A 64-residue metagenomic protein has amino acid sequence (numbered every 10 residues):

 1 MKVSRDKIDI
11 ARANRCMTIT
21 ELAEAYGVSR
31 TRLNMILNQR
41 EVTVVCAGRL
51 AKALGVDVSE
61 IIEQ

Functional and structural regions predicted by a protein language model:
M1-E21, A25: A short, Lys/Arg-rich alpha-helix, primarily the initiator
D9, N34-M35, I62: Key DNA-contacting residues within the recognition helix of helix-turn-helix
M17, V28, V56: Short glycine/serine/threonine/alanine-rich loop segments
I19, R30, V44-A47: Helix-turn-helix DNA-binding elements, focusing on the entry/boundary residues of the two helices that contact DNA
G27-V42: Recognition helix of helix-turn-helix/homeodomain-like DNA-binding domains that insert into the DNA major groove
Q39-K52: Short, basic-rich loop-to-helix N-cap that marks the start of a DNA-contacting helix
G55-Q64: Short C-terminal boundary/hinge segments that cap the last helix of small helical domains
